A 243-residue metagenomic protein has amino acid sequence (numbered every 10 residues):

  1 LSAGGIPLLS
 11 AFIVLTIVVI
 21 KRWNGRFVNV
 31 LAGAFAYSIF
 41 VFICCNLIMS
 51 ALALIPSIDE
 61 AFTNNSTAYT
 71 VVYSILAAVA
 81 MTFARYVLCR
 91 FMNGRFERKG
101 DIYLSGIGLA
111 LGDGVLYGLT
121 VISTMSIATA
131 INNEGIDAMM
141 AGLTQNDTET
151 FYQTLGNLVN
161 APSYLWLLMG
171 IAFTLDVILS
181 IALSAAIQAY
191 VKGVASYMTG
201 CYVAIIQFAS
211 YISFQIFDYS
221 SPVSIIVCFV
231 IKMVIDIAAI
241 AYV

Functional and structural regions predicted by a protein language model:
L1-V243: Hydrophobic alpha-helical segments at protein termini of multi-pass membrane proteins
